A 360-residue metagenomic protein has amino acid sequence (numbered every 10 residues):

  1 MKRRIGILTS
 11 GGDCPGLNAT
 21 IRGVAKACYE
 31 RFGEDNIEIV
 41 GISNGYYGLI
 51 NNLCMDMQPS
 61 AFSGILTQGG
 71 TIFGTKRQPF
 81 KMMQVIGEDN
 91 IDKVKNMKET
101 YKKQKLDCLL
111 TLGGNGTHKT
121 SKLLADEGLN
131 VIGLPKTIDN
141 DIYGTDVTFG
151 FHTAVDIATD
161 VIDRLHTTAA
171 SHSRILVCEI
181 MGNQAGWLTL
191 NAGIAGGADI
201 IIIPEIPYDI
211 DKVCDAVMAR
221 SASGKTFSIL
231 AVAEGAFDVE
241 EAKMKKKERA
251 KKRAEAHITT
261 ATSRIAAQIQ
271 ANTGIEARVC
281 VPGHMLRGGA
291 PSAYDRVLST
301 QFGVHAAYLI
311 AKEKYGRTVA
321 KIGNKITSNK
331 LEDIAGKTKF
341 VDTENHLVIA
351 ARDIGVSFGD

Functional and structural regions predicted by a protein language model:
M1-T9, T20-K105, G116, G235-K243 (+6 more regions): A cross-family phosphate/adenosyl-ligand binding-site feature
R4-D13, I72-G74, C108-T111, L176-E179 (+1 more regions): Short glycine-rich or small-residue beta-strand-to-loop segments that form or flank ligand, phosphate, metal/Fe-S
C14-V24, L49-I50, V94-K95, L106-K122 (+6 more regions): Short glycine/serine/threonine-rich phosphate/pyrophosphate-binding segments that cradle anionic phosphate groups
R22-R31, M55-A61, L123-G133, F149-T153 (+1 more regions): A glycine- and small-aliphatic-rich helix-loop capping segment at beta-alpha/alpha-beta transitions that lines
G33, A125-T148, I202-D209: Short, acidic/small-residue loops that bind anionic groups at enzyme active sites
T100, T111-G113, K119-L123, N130 (+2 more regions): Accessory alpha-helical/coil subdomains and C-terminal extensions that flank or cap enzyme catalytic cores
G144-V155, A290-R296: Short beta-strand elements at the ligand-binding edges of bilobed clamshell
